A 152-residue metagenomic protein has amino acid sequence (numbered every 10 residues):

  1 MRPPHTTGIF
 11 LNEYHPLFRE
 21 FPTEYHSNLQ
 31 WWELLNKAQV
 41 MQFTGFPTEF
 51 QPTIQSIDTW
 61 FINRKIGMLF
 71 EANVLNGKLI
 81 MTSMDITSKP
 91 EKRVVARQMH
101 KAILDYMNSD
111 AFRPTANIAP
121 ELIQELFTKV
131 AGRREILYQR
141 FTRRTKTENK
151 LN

Functional and structural regions predicted by a protein language model:
M1-V94, F112-N152: Catalytic beta-strand/loop cores that center a nucleophilic Ser/Cys/Thr and support acyl-enzyme chemistry
V95-N108: Short amphipathic C-terminal alpha-helix that caps PH/PH-like domains
